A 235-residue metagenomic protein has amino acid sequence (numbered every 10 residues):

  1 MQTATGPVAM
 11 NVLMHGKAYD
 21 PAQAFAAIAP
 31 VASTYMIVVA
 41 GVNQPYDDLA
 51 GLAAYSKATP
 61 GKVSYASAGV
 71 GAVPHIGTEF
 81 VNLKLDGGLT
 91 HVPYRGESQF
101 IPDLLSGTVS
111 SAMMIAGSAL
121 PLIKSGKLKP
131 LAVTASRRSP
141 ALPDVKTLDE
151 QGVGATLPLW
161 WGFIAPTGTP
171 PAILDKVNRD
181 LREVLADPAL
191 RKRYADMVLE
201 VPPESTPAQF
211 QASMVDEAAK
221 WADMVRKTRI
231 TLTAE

Functional and structural regions predicted by a protein language model:
M1-P7, V12, A68, E97 (+4 more regions): Beta->alpha turn/N-cap motifs
M1-Q2, T59-V63, G87, L105-M114 (+2 more regions): Alpha-to-beta junction loops
Q2, A26, K62-A66, E200 (+1 more regions): Short, well-ordered beta-strand elements
A4, A18, D48, P93 (+7 more regions): Conserved functional loop/turn residues at catalytic and ligand-binding sites
V12-Q99, K146-L148, V153, P158-R193: Hinge/capping helix and adjacent helix->loop/strand transition within the periplasmic-binding protein
A26, K127-P140: Conserved helix-loop-beta element of the AMP-binding
F80-K84, S98-T108, G117-S125, M214-V215: Short helices/loops that flank or line small-molecule/ion binding pockets
K124, P171-E235: An extracytoplasmic/periplasmic, membrane-proximal ligand-sensing/linker region
